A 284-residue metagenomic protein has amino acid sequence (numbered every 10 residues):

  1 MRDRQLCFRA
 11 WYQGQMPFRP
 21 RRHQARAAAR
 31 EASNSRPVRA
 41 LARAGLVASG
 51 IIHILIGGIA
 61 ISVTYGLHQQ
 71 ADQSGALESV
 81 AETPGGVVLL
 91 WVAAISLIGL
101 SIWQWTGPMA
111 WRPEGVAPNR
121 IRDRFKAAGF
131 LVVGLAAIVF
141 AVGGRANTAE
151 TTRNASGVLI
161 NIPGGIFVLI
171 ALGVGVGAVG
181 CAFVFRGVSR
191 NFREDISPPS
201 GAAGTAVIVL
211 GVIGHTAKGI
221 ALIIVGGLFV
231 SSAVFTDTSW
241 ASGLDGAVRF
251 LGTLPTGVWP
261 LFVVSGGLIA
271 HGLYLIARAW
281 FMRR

Functional and structural regions predicted by a protein language model:
C7-V38: Short, Lys/Arg-rich, polar N-terminal cytosolic tail immediately upstream of the first transmembrane signal-anchor
F18, G107-A127, G187-G211, A279-R284: Cytoplasmic juxtamembrane regions at transmembrane-helix boundaries
R30-A42, E78-S79, G115-P118, A203: Cytosolic juxtamembrane amphipathic/interface segments immediately preceding and feeding into a transmembrane helix
R36-H53, A117-F130, V209-I220: Alpha-helical transmembrane segments and their helix-start/interface "positive-inside/aromatic belt" motifs in integral
R36-P37, L55, I59, G85-S189: Hydrophobic, ordered structural segments
G50-Q70: Alpha-helical transmembrane segments of multi-pass membrane proteins
S74-V80, A155-L159, A203, T238-W259: Short, membrane-exposed interhelical loops at transmembrane-helix boundaries
L135-E150, G219-T238: Alpha-helical transmembrane segments and their membrane-interface junctions in multi-pass membrane proteins
